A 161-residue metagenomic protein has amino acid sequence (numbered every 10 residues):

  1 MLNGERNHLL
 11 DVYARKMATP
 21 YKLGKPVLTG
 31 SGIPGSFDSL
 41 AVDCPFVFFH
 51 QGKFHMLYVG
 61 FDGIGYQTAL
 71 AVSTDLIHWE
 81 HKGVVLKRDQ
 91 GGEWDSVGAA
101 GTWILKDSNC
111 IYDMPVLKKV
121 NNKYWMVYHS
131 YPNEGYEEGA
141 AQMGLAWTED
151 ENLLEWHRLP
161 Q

Functional and structural regions predicted by a protein language model:
M1-G101, L105-Q161: Beta-rich carbohydrate-recognition and catalytic domains
